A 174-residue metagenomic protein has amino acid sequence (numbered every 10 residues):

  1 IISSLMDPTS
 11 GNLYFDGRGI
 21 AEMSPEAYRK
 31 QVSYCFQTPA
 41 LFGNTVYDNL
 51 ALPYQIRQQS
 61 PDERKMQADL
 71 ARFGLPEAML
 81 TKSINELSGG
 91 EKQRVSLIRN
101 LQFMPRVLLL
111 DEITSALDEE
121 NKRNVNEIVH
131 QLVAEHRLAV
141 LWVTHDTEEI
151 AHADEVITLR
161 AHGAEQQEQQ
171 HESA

Functional and structural regions predicted by a protein language model:
S3: Helix-to-loop junction immediately C-terminal to a conserved catalytic motif
G11-G19, Y28: Conserved ABC transporter NBD signature motif
N44-S60: Q-loop/switch helix immediately C-terminal to the Walker
P61-M79: Conserved ABC ATPase "signature" region
S83-L87, E91: Conserved ABC ATPase signature
S96-L97: Hydrophobic anchor residue at the start of the ABC signature
L108-D111: Catalytic Walker B motif of ABC-type/P-loop ATPase nucleotide-binding domains
